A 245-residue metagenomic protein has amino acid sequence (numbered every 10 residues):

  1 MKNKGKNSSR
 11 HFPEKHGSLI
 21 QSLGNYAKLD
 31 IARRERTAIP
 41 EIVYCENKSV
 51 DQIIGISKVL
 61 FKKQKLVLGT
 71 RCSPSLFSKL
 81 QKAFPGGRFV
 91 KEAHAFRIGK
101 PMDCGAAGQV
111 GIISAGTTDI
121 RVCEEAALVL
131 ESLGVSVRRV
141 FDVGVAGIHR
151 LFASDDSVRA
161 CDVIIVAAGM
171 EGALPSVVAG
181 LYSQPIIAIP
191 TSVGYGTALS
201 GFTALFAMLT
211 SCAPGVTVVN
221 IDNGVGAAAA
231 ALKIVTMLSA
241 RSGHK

Functional and structural regions predicted by a protein language model:
M1-A83: Long amphipathic alpha-helical segments
I42-V43, V67, Q109-A115, I164-V166 (+1 more regions): Short glycine-rich or small-residue beta-strand-to-loop segments that form or flank ligand, phosphate, metal/Fe-S
D51-I53, D119-E124, I148, A168-V178 (+2 more regions): Short glycine/serine/threonine-rich phosphate/pyrophosphate-binding segments that cradle anionic phosphate groups
A95-R97, S136-S157, F202-T203, V219: Glycine-rich oxoanion-binding loops at beta->alpha junctions
A107-H149: Glycine-rich phosphate/diphosphate-binding loop of Rossmann-like nucleotide-binding domains
S114, D155, R159, V163 (+2 more regions): C-terminal binding/interaction regions
A153-T191: Glycine-rich phosphate-binding loop
